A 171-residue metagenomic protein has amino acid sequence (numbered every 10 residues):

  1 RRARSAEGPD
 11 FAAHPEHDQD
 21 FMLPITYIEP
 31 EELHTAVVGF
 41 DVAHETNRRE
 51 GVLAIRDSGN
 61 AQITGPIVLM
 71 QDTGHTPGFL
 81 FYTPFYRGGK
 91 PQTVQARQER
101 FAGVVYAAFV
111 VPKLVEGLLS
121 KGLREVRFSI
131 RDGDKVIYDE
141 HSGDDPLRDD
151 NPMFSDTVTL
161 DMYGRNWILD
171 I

Functional and structural regions predicted by a protein language model:
R1-I168: Intrinsically disordered, low-complexity polar/acidic regions
